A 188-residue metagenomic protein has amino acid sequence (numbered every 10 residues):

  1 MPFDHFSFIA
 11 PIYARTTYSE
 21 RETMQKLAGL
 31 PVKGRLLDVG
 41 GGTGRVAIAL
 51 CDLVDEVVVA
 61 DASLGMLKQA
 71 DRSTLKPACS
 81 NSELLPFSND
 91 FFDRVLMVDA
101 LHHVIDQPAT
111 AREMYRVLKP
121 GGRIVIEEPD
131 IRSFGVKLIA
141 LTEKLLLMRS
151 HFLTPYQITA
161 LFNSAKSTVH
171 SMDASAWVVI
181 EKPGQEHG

Functional and structural regions predicted by a protein language model:
M1-P31, R45-V46, M66, I139-L141: Conserved class I S-adenosyl-L-methionine
A10-T16, V46, V125-V179: C-terminal alpha-helical "lid/dimerization" subdomain adjacent to the S-adenosyl-L-methionine
R35, G121-R123: Short glycine-centered segments of the SAM/dcSAM-binding site in methyltransferase folds
L37-V39, T43-L84: Class I SAM-dependent methyltransferase SAM/SAH-binding core
L96: A conserved beta-strand element that flanks and buttresses the S-adenosyl-L-methionine
D99-A100: Short catalytic micro-motifs in class I SAM-dependent methyltransferases
P108-P120: A short glycine-rich, Lys/Arg-flanked "PGG" loop and its adjoining helix->strand segment in the class I
V179-G188: C-terminal lobe and adjacent flexible extensions of AdoMet/dcAdoMet transferase-like proteins
